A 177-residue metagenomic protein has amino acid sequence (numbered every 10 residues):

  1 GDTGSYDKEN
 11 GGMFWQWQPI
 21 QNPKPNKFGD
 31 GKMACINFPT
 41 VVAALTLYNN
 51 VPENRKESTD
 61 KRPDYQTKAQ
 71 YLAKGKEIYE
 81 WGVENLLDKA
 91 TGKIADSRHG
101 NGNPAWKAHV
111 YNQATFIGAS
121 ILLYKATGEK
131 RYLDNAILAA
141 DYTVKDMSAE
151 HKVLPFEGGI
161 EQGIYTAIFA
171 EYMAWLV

Functional and structural regions predicted by a protein language model:
G1-V177: Glycan-recognition and catalytic cores of secretory/periplasmic carbohydrate-active enzymes
